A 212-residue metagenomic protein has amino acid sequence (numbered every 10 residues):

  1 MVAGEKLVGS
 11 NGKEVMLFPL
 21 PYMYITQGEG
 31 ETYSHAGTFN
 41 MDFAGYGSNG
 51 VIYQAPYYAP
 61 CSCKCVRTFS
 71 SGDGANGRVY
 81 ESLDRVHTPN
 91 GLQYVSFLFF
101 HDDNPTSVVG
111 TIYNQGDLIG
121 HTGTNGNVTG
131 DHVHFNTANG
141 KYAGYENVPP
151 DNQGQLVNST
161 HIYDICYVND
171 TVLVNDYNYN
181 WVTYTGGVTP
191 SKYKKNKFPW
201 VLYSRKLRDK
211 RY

Functional and structural regions predicted by a protein language model:
A3-M16, Y24, G47, V51 (+2 more regions): Acidic, glycine-rich catalytic/binding loops that coordinate metals and/or anionic ligands
L20-C61: Short glycine/threonine/proline-enriched tight-turn/helix- or strand-capping micro-motif at secondary-structure
L20-M23, S34, R67, G72-D73 (+2 more regions): Polar, enzyme-active/binding microenvironments
P21-Y24, S62-K64, L98, H121: Residues located in well-ordered beta-strands
I52-Q54, A59-T106, G130-N136: Zn2+-dependent peptidoglycan hydrolase active-site motif and core
C63-C65, G110-T122: A structural signal for short beta-strand/turn segments enriched in small hydrophobics and glycine
S70-G72, G126, G140-A143: Acidic glycine-/aspartate-rich tracts in secreted/extracellular proteins
T106-S107, L118, T124-D131: Short glycine/proline-centered loop/turn elements that form peptide/ligand docking sites
